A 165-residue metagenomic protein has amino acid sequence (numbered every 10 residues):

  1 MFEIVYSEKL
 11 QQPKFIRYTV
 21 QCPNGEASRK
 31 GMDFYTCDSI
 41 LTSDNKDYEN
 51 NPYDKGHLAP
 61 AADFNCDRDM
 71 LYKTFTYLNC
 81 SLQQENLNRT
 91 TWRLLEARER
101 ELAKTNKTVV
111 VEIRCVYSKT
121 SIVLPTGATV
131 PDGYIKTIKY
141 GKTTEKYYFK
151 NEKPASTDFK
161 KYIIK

Functional and structural regions predicted by a protein language model:
M1-D54: Short, His- and charge-rich active-site/binding loops that engage polyanionic ligands
R29, D38-K165: Domain-level detector of nuclease and nuclease-like folds in predominantly extracellular/periplasmic contexts
